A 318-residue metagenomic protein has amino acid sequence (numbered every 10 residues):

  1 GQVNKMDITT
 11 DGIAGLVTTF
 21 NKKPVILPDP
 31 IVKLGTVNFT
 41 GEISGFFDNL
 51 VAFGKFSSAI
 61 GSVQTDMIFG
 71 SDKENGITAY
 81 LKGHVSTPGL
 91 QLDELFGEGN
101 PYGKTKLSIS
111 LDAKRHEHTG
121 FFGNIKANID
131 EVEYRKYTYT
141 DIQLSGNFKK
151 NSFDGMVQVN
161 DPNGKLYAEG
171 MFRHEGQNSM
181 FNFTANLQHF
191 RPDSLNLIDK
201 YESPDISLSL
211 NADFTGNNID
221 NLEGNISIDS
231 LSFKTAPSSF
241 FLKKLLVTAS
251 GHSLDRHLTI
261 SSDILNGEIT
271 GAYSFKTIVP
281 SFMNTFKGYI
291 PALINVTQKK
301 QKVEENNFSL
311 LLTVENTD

Functional and structural regions predicted by a protein language model:
G1-D318: Interface amphipathic segments
